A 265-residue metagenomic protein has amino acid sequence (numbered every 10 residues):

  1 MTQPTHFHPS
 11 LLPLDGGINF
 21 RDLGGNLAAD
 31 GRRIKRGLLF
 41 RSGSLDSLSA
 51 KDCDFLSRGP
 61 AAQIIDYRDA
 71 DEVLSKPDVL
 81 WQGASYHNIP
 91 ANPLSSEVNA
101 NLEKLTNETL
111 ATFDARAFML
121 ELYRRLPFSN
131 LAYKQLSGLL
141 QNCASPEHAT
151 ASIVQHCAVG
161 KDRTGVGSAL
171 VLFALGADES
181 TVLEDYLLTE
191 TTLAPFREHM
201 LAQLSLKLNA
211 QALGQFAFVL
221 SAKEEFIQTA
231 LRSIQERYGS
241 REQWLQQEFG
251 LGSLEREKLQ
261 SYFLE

Functional and structural regions predicted by a protein language model:
M1-V154, G167-E265: Cys-dependent protein tyrosine phosphatase-like superfamily
V159, R163-T164: Ser/Thr-glycine-rich phosphate-binding loops at phosphate-binding pockets of nucleotides, nucleotide cofactors
